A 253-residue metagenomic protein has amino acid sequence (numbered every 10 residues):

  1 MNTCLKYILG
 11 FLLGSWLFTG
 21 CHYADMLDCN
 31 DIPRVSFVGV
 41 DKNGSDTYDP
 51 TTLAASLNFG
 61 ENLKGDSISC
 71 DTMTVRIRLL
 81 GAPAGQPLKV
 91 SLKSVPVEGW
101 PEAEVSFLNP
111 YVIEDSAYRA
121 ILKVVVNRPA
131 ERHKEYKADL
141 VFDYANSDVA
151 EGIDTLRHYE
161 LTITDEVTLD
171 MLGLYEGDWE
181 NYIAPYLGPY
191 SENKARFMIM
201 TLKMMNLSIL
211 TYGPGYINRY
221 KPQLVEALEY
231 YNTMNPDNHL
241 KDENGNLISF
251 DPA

Functional and structural regions predicted by a protein language model:
M1-I8: Bacterial N-terminal signal peptides that target proteins for export
C4, A120-I121: Generic N-terminal leader/processing signal
F11-S15: Alpha-helical transmembrane segments
L17-G20: C-terminal motif of bacterial Sec signal peptides marking the signal peptidase cleavage site
H22-V90, V95-L108, I121, N127-D139 (+1 more regions): Intrinsically disordered, low-complexity regulatory regions in eukaryotic proteins
P110-R119: Short proline/glycine- and polar residue-rich coil/turn motifs
